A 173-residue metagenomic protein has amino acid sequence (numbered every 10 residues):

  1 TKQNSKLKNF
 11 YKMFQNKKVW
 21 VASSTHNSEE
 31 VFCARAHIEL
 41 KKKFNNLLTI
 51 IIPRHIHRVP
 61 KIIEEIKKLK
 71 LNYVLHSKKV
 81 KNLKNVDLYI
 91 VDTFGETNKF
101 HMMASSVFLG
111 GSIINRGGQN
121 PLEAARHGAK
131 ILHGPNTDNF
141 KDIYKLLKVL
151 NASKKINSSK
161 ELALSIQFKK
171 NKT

Functional and structural regions predicted by a protein language model:
T1-T173: Nucleotide-activated sugar donor-binding and catalytic core shared by glycosyltransferases and related lipid-linked
